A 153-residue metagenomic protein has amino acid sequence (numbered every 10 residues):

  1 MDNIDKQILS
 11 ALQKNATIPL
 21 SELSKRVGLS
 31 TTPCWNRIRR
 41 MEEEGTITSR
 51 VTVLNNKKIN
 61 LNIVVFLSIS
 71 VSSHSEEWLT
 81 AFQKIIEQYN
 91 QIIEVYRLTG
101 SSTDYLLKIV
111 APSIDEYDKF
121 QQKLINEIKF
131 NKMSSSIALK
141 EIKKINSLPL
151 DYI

Functional and structural regions predicted by a protein language model:
M1-I153: A compositional/biophysical signature of low hydrophobicity enriched in polar/charged and small residues
